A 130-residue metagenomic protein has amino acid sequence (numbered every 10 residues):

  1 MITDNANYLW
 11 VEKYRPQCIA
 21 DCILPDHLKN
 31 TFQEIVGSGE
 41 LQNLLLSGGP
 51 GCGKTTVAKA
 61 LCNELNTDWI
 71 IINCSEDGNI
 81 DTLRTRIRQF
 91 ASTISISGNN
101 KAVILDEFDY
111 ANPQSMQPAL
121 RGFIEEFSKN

Functional and structural regions predicted by a protein language model:
M1-N130: P-loop/Walker A NTP-binding region and its immediately flanking N-terminal helices in P-loop NTPase folds
